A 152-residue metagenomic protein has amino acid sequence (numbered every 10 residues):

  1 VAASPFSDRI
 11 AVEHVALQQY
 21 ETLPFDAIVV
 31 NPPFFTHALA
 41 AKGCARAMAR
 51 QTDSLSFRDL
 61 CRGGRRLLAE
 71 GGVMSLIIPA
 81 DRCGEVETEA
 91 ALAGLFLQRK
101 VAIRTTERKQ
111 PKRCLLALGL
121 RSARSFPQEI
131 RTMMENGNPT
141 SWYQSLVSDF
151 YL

Functional and structural regions predicted by a protein language model:
V1, A41-A45, E89-L92: Short, glycine/charged-enriched secondary-structure capping and boundary segments
V1-D26: S-adenosyl-L-methionine
Q19, F34, L120: Short, glycine/acidic-enriched loop or turn micro-motifs at the edges of active sites
E21, A38, G84: Glycine/Thr-rich phosphate-binding loops of Rossmann-like dinucleotide-binding domains
A27, P32-D59: Mobile active-site "lid"/loop adjacent to the S-adenosyl-L-methionine
S54-P111, L115-L116: Conserved Class I SAM-dependent methyltransferase catalytic core
R108-L152: SAM/dcSAM-binding transferase cores
